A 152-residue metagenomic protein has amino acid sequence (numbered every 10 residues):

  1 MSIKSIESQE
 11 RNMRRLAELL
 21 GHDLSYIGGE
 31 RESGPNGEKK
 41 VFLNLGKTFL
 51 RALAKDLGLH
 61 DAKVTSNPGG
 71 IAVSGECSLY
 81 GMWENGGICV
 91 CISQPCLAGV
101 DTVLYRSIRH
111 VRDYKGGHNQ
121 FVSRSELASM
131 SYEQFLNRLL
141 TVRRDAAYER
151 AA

Functional and structural regions predicted by a protein language model:
M1-S5, R144-A152: Short intrinsically disordered terminal tails
I3-W83: Negatively charged, low-complexity tracts enriched in Asp/Glu with abundant Ser/Thr
I6-M13, G46-L50, Q120-S123, Y132-L136 (+1 more regions): Short amphipathic alpha-helical segments that mediate assembly, nucleic-acid/protein binding, or membrane association
R11, C96, V122, A147 (+1 more regions): Compositionally biased, intrinsically disordered low-complexity segments enriched in polar/proline residues
L19-Y26, T48, A52, D56-H60 (+4 more regions): Surface-exposed polar/charged interaction patches
E76-N137: Intrinsically disordered, low-complexity regulatory segments enriched in Ser/Thr/Pro and charged residues
